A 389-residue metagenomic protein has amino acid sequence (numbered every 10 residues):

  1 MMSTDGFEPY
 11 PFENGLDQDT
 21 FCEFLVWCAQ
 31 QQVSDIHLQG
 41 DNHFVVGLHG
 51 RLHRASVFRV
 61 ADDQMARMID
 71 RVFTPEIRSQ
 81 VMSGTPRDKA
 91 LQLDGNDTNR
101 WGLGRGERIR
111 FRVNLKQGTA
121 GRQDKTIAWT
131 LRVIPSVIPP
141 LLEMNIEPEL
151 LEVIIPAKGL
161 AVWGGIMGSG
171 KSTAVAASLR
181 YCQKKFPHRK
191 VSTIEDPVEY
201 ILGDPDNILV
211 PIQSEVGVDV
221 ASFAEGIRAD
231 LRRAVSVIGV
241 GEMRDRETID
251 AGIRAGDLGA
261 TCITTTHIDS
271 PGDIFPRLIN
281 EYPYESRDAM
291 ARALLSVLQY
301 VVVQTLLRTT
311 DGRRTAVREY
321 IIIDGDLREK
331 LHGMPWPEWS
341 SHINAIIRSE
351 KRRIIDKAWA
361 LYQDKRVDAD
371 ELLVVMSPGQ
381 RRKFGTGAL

Functional and structural regions predicted by a protein language model:
D5-L389: Short, flexible helix-loop junctions that flank or precede catalytic/ligand sites
